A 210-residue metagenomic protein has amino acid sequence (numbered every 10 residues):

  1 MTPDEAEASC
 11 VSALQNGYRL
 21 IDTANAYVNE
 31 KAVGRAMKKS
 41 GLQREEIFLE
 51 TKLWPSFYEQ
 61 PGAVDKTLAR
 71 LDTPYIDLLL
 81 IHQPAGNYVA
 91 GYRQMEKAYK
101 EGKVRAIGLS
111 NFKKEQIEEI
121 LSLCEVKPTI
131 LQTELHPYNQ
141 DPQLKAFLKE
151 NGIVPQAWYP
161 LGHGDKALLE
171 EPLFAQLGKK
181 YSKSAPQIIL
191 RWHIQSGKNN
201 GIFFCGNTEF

Functional and structural regions predicted by a protein language model:
M1-D4, A24-K31, W54-Q60, P84-V89 (+2 more regions): Acidic-and-aromatic substrate-binding clefts and catalytic sites of carbohydrate-active enzymes
M1-I47, P61, L161: N-terminal binding-site loop/beta-alpha segment at the start of enzyme catalytic domains that lines or forms
M1-L14, F57-D72, A90, E115-E119 (+1 more regions): Short, acidic/polar
L14-Q15, G34-E46, D65-P74, E96-Y99 (+2 more regions): Acidic (Asp/Glu)-rich catalytic clusters
L20, L78, I130: Short, Asp-centered acidic motifs that coordinate Mg2+ and/or phosphate in catalytic or ligand-binding sites
I21, I76, I107: Glycine-centered flexible beta-alpha turn that most often forms the glycine-rich phosphate-binding loop
R44-F57, D77-P84, N111: A short, structured active-site edge motif that brings together acidic residues
Q83-F210: Beta/alpha (TIM)-barrel catalytic core signal, keyed to glycine-rich beta->alpha loops juxtaposed to Asp/Glu that bind
